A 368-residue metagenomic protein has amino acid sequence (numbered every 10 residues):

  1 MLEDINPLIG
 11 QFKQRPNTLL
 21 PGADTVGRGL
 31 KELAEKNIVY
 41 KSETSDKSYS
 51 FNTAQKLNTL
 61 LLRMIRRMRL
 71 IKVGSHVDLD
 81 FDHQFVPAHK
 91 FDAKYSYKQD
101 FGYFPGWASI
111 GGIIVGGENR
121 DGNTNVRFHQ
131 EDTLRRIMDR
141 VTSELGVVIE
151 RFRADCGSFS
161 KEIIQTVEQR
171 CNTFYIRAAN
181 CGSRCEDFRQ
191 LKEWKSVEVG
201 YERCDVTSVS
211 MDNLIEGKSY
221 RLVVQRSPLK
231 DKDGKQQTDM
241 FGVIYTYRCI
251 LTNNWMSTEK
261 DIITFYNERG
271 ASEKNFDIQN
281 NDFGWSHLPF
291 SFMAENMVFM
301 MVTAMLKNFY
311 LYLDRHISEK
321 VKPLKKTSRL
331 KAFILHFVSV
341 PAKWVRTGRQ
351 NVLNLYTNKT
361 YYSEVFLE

Functional and structural regions predicted by a protein language model:
M1-I5, R15-T18, G22, V26 (+9 more regions): Short, conserved catalytic/metal-binding motifs centered on acidic residues
F12-K94, E186: Active-site- or DNA-interface-adjacent structural scaffold in DNA-acting proteins
F91-F104, V243-T246, A271-S272: Short, flexible loop/turn motifs enriched in small residues
Y97-L145: Electropositive, glycine- and tryptophan-enriched low-complexity nucleic-acid-binding patches
N125-S183: Domain-level cores of phosphate- or acyl-group-handling catalytic modules
Y175-N281: An anionic, glycine-rich sequence signature occurring as long contiguous blocks
E259-I263, G270-N281, W285-I317: C-terminal catalytic subdomain
Y310-E368: A short, flexible helix-boundary coil/loop motif
